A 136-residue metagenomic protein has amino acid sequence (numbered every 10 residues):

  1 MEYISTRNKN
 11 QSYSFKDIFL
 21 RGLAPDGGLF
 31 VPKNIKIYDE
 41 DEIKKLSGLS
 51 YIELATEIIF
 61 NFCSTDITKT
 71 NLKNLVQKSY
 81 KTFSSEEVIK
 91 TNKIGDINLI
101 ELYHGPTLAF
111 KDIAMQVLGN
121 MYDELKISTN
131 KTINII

Functional and structural regions predicted by a protein language model:
M1-I136: PLP-dependent amino-acid enzyme catalytic core
